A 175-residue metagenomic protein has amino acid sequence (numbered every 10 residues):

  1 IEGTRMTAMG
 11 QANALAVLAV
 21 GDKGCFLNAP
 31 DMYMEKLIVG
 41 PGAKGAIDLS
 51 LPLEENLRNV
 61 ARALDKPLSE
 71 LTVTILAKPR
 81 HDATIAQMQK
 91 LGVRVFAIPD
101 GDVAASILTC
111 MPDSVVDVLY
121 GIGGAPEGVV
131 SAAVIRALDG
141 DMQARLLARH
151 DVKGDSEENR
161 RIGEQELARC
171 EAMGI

Functional and structural regions predicted by a protein language model:
I1-C25: DPxDG-like acidic metal-binding loop motif
T7, V95-P99, V118-G121: Short hydrophobic alpha-helical runs that function as membrane-insertion/retention elements
V17-A97, S156-E158: Acidic beta-strand-loop-alpha-helix segment within the catalytic core of divalent metal-dependent phosphate-processing
K23-G24, D100-V103, L147-H150: Short, acidic/turn-prone active-site loops that include or flank metal/cofactor- and phosphate-binding residues
R80, P99-S106, E127: Short acidic loop-to-helix transition motifs that present clustered carboxylates
I85-V95, D102-V116: Glycine-rich ThDP/TPP pyrophosphate-binding loop and its adjacent helix/strand module within ThDP-dependent enzymes
D102, M111-R145: Glycine-rich phosphate-binding loop
I135-I175: Glycine-rich phosphate/nucleotide-binding loop
